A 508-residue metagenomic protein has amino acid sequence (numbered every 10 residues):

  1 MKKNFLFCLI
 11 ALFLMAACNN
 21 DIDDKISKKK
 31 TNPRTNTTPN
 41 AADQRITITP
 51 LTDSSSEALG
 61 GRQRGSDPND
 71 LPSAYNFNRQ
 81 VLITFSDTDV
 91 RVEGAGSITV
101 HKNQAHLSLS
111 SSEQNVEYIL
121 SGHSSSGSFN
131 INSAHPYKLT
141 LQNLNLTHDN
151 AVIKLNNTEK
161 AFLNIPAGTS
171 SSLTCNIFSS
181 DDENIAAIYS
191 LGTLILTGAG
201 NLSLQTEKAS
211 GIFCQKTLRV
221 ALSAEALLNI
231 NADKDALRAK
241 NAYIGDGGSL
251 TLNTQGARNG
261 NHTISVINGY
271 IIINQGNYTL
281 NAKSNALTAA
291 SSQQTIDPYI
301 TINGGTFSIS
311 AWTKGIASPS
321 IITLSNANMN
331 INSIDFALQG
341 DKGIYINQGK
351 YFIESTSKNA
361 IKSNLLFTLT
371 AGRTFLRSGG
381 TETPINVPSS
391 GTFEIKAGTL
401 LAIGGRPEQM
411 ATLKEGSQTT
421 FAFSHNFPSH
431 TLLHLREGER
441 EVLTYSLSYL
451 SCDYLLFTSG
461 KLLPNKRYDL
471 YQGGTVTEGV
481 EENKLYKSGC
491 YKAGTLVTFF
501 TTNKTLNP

Functional and structural regions predicted by a protein language model:
M1-N4: Positively charged n-region of N-terminal signal peptides that target proteins for export
L6-I10: Sec-dependent N-terminal signal peptides
L14-A17: C-terminal motif of bacterial Sec signal peptides marking the signal peptidase cleavage site
N19-P508: A composition-driven surface/loop motif
